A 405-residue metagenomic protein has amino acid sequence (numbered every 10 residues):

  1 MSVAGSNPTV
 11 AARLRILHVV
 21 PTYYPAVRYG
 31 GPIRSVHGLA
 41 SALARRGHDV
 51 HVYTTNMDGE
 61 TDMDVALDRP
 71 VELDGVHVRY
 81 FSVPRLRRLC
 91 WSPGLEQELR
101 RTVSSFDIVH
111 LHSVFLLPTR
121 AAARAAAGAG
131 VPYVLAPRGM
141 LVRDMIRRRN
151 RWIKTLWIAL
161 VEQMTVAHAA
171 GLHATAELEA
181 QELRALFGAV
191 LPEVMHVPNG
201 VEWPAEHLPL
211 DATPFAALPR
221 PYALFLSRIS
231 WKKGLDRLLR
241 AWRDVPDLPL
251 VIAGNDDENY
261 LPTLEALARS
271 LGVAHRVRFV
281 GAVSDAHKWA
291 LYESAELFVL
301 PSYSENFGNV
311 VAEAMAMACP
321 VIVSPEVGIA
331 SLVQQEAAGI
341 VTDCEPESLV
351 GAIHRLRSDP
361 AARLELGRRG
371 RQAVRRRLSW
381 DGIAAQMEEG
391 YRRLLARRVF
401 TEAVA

Functional and structural regions predicted by a protein language model:
L17, H173, V201, P214-K233 (+2 more regions): Conserved donor-binding/catalytic core segment of Leloir-type glycosyltransferases
T54, I158-P209, A217-L218: Donor nucleotide-sugar binding/catalytic pocket of nucleotide-sugar-dependent glycosyltransferases
D58-G59, V201, L226, P249-E265 (+1 more regions): Glycosyltransferase donor-sugar binding loop
V103, A282-V283, A290-A295: Short alpha-helical donor nucleotide-sugar binding micro-motif in glycosyltransferases
P132-V134, V142-M164, W203: Nucleotide-sugar donor phosphate/pyrophosphate-binding loop at the beta->alpha transition of glycosyltransferases
Y303: Aromatic "clamp/platform" in nucleotide-sugar-dependent glycosyltransferases that forms part of the donor/acceptor
P320-S324: Short hydrophobic beta-strand element within catalytic cores of glycosyltransferases and related nucleotide-activated
Q335, I340-E347, R355-P360: Conserved acidic donor-binding segment of nucleotide-sugar-dependent glycosyltransferases
